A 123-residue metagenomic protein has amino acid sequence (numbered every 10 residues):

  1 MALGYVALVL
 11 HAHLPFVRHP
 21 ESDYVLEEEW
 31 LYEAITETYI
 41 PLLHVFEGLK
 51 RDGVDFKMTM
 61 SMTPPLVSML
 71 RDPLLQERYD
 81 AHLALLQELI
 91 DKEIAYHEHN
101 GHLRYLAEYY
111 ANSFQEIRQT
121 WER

Functional and structural regions predicted by a protein language model:
M1-M58, M69-R123: N-terminal regions that are enriched for targeting/export leaders and immediately downstream pro/stem segments
S61-L66: Short, solvent-exposed turn/loop segments enriched in Gly/Ser/Thr/Pro and often Arg
